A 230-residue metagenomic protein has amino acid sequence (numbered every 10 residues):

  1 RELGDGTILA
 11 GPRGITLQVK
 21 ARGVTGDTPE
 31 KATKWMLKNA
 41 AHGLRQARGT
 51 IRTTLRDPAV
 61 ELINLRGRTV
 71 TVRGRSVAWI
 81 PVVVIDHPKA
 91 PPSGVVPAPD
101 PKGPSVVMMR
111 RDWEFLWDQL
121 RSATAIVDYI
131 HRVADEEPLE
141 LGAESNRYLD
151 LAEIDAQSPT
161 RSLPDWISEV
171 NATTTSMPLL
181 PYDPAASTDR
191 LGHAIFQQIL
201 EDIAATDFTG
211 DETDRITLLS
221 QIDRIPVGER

Functional and structural regions predicted by a protein language model:
R1-G14, G23-G26, H42, G49: Active-site-proximal cofactor/substrate-binding loop regions of enzyme domains
E2, P12, V24, P29-E30 (+2 more regions): Acidic, metal-dependent phosphodiester-chemistry machinery of nucleic-acid enzymes
L17: Conserved beta3 VAIK motif of the Hanks protein kinase fold
K38-V70: Acidic, metal/cofactor-coordinating or nucleic-acid-engaging core segments within structured domains
